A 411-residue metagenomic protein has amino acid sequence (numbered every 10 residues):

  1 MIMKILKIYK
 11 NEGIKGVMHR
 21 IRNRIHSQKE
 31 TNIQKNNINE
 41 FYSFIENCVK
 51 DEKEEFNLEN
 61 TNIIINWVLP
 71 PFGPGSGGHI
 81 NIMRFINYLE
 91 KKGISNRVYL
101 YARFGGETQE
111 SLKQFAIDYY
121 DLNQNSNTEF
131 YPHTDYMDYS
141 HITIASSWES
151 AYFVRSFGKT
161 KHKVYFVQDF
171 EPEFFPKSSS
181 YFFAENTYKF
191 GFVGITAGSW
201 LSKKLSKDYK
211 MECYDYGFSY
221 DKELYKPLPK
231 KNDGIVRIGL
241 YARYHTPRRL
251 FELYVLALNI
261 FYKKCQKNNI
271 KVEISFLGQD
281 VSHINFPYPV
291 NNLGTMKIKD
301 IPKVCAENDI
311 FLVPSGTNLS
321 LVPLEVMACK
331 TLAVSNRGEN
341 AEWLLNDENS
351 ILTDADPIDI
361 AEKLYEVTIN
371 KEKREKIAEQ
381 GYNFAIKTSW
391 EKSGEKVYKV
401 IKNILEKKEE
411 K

Functional and structural regions predicted by a protein language model:
S43-F56, P172-S178, Y214-I235, K303: Acidic anion/phosphate-binding donor-loop and adjacent secondary structure in glycosyltransferase catalytic cores
N81, K204-P227, K231-N291, T295: Conserved catalytic-core segment of nucleotide-activated headgroup transferases in glycan assembly
Y131-Y139, K177-G194: Membrane-proximal helix-turn-helix segments that form the acceptor-binding/catalytic region of lipid-linked
A306-N318, T331: Acidic donor-binding loop of glycosyltransferase active sites
E325, R337-L352: Short acidic/histidine- and often glycine-rich active-site loop of Leloir-type glycosyltransferases that engages
L332-N336: Short hydrophobic beta-strand element within catalytic cores of glycosyltransferases and related nucleotide-activated
D347-I358, E366-K371: Conserved acidic donor-binding segment of nucleotide-sugar-dependent glycosyltransferases
D359, E366, K373-K387, E395-K399 (+1 more regions): A short, well-ordered alpha-helix in the C-terminal region of glycosyltransferases
